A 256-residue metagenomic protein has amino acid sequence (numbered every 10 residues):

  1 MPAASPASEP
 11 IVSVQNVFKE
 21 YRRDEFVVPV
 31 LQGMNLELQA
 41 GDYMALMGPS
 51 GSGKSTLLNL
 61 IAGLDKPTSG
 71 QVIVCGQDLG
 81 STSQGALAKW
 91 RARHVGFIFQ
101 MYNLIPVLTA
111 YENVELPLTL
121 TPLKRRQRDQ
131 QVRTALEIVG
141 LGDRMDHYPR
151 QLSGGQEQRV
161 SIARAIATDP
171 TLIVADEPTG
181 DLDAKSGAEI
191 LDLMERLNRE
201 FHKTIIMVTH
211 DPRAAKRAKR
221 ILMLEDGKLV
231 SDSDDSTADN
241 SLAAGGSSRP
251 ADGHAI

Functional and structural regions predicted by a protein language model:
M1-E20, S231-I256: ABC-family P-loop ATPase nucleotide-binding domain
E9-L224, L229: ABC family nucleotide-binding domain
